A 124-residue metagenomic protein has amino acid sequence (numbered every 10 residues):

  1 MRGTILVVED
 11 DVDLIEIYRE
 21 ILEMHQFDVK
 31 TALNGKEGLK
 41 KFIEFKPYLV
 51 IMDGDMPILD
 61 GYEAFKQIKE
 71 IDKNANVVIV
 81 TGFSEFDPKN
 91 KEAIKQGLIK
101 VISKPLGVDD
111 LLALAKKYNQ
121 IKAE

Functional and structural regions predicted by a protein language model:
E9: Conserved acidic carboxylate
V12-K30, Q96: Two-component/phosphorelay signaling modules centered on CheY-like receiver
T31-L49: Acidic, metal-coordinating helix/loop segments flanking the phosphotransfer/catalytic sites of two-component signaling
N34-E37, D60-K66: Acidic catalytic/metal-coordinating carboxylates
D53: Active-site residues of response regulator receiver
M56: Receiver (REC) domain active-site loop signature in two-component systems and cognate sites in sensor histidine kinases
E63, S84-I102, D109, A113-L114: Alpha4 helix (beta4-alpha4-beta5 surface) of REC/receiver domains from two-component response regulators
V80-T81: Hydrophobic/aromatic residues positioned on beta-strands within the core alpha/beta folds
